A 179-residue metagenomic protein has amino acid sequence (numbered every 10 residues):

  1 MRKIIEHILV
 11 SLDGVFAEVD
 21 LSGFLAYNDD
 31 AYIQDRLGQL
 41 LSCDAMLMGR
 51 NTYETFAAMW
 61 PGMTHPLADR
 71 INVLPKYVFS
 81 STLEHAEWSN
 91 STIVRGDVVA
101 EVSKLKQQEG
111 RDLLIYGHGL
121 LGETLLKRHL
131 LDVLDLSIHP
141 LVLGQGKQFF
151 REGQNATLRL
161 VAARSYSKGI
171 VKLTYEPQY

Functional and structural regions predicted by a protein language model:
M1-Y179: Enzymes that bind and transform nitrogen-containing heteroaromatic metabolites
